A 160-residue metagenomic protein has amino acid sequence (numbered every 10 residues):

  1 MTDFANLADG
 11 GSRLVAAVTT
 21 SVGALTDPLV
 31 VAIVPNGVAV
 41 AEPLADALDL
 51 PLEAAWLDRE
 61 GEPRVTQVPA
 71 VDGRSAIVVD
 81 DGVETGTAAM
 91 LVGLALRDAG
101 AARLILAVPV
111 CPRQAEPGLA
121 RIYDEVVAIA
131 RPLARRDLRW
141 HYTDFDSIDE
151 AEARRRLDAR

Functional and structural regions predicted by a protein language model:
M1-R160: PRPP-associated nucleotide enzymes
